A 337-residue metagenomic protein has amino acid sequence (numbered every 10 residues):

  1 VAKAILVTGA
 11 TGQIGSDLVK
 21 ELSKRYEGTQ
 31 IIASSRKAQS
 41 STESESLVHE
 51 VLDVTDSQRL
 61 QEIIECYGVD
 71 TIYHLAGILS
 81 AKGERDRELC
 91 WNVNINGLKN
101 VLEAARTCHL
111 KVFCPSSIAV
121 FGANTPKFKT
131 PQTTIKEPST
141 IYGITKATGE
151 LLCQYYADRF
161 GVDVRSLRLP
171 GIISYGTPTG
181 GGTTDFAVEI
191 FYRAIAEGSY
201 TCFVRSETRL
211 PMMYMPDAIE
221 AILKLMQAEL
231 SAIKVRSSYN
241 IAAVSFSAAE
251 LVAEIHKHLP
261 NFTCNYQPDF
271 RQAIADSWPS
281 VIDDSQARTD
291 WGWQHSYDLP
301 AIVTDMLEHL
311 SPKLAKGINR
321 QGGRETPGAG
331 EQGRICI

Functional and structural regions predicted by a protein language model:
K3-R25: N-terminal Rossmann NAD(P)H-binding glycine-rich loop of SDR-like oxidoreductase domains
E45-D56: Rossmann-fold cofactor-recognition segment
V54-V93: NAD(P)H-binding glycine-rich loop region in Rossmannoid oxidoreductase-like domains and their noncatalytic homologs
H74, K99-I141: Conserved Rossmann-fold NAD(P)-dependent oxidoreductase catalytic core, especially the SDR/UDP-sugar
K82-G97, T130-P138: Short alpha-helical oligomerization interface
T145: Active-site helix of classical SDR
Q154-R209, M215-E220: NAD(P)-dependent short-chain dehydrogenase/reductase
F203-R205, P211-N319: C-terminal substrate-binding subdomain of Rossmann-fold SDR/epimerase-dehydratase oxidoreductases
